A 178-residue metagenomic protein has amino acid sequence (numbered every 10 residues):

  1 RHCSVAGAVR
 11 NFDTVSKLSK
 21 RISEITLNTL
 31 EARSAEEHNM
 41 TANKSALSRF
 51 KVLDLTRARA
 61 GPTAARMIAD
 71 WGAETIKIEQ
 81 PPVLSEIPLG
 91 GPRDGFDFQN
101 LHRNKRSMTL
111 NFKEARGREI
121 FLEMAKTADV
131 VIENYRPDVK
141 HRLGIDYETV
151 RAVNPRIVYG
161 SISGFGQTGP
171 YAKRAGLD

Functional and structural regions predicted by a protein language model:
I22-I25, L30, E36-L177: N-terminal helix-loop segment corresponding to the beta1-alpha1 unit of nucleotide/adenylate-binding folds
